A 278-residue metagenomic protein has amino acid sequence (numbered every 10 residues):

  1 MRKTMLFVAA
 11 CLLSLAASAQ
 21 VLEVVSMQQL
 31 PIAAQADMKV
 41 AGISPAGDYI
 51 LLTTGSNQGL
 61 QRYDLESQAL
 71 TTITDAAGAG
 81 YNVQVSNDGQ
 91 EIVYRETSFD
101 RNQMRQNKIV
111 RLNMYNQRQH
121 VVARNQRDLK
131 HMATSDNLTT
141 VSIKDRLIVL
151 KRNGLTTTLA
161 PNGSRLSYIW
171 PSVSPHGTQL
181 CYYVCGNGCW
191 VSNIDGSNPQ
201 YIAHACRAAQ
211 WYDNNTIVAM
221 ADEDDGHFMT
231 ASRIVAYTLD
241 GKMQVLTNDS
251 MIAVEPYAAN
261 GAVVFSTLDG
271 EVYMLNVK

Functional and structural regions predicted by a protein language model:
M1-T4, A19-Q20: Positively charged n-region of N-terminal signal peptides that target proteins for export
A10-S18: Hydrophobic h-region of N-terminal signal peptides that target proteins for export in Gram-negative bacteria
Q20-K278: Sequence signature of WD/YWTD-type beta-propeller architectures
